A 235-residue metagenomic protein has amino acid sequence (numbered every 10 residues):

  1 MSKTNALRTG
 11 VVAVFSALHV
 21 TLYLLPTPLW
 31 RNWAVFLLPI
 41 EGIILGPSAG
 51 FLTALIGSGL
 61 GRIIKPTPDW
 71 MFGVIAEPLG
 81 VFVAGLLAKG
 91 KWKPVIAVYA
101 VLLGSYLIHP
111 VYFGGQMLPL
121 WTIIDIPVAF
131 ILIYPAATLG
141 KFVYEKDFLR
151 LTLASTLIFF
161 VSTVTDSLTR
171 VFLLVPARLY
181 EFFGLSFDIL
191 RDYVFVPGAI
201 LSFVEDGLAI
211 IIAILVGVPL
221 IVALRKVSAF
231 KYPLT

Functional and structural regions predicted by a protein language model:
M1-T235: Loop-helix junctions at membrane interfaces
